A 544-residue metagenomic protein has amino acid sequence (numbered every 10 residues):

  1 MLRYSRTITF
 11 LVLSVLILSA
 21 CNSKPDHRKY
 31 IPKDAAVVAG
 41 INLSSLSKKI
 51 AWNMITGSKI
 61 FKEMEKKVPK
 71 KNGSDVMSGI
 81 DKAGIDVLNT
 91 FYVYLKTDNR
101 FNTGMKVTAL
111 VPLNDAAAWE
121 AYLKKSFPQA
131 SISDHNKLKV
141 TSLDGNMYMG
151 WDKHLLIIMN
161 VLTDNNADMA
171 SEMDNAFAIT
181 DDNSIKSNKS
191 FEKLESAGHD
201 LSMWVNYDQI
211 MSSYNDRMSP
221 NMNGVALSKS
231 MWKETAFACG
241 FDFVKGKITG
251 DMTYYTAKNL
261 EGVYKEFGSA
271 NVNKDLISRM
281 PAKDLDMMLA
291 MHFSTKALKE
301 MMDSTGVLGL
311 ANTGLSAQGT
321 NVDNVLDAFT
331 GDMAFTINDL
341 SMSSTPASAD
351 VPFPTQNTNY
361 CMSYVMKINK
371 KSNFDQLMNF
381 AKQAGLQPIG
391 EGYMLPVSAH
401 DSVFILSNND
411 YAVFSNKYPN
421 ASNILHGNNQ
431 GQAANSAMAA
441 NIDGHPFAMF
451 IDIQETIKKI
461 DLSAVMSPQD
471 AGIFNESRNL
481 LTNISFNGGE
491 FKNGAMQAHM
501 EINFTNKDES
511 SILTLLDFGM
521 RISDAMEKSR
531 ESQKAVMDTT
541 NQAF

Functional and structural regions predicted by a protein language model:
M1-Y30, F474-S477, I484, G489-Q497 (+2 more regions): Bacterial Sec-dependent N-terminal signal peptides
C21-D144, I185-T355, N373, N379 (+1 more regions): Structural boundary/hinge residues at secondary-structure and domain interfaces
D34, G104, D134-N136, G145-I157 (+4 more regions): Short, solvent-exposed coil/turn segments at beta-strand boundaries
N89-L95, M147-D152, S228-K245, M333-F335 (+4 more regions): Broad, structure-driven detector of short, well-ordered beta-strand segments within folded domains
L113-D152, W204, N369-D410, G444-H445 (+2 more regions): Short Gly/Thr-rich strand-loop-strand
V140-Y214, D401-N479: A conserved glycine-rich beta-strand in the N-terminal activation segment of trypsin-fold
A317-N357, C361-N369, G385-I389, M394-A434 (+1 more regions): Extended, amphipathic alpha-helical scaffolds
F335-S341, S363, D452-Q454, M496-N503 (+1 more regions): Exposed, low-structure sequence patches enriched in small/polar residues
